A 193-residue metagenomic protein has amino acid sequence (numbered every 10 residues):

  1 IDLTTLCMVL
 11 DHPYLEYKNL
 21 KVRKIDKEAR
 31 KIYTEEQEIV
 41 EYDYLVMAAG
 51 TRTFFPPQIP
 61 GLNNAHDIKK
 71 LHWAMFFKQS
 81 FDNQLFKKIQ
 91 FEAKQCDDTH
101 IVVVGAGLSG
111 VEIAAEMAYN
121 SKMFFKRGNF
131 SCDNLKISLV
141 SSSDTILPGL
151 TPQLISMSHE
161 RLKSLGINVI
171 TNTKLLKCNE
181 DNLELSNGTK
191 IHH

Functional and structural regions predicted by a protein language model:
I1-Y44, T151-N168: N-terminal Rossmann-like dinucleotide/flavin-binding domain of flavoprotein oxidoreductases that bind FAD/FMN
D2, F76, S80, E116 (+1 more regions): Alpha-helical scaffold segments in soluble metabolic enzymes
L15-H100: FAD-binding core/adjacent interface of flavoenzyme oxidoreductases
L20, K24, Y119-H193: A Rossmann-like FAD-binding core segment of flavoenzymes
R52, S109, T145: Conserved Rossmann-like nucleotide-cofactor binding loop
P56-Q58, I113-A114, G149: Short glycine-/acidic-enriched loop or helix-start segments at secondary-structure transitions that form or flank
M75, V111, P148: Loop/helix-junction capping segments adjacent to catalytic residues or to phosphate/diphosphate-binding pockets
S80-D133: Rossmann-like NAD(P)H-binding beta-loop-alpha module
